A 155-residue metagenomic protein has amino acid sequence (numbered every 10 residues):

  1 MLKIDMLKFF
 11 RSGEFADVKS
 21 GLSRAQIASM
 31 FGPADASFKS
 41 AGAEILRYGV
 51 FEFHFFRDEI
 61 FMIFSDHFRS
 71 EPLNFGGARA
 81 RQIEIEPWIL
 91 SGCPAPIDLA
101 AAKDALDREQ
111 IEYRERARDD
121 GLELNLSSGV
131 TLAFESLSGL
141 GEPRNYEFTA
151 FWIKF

Functional and structural regions predicted by a protein language model:
M1-F155: Short helix/turn-capping signatures at newly exposed starts of structured segments
